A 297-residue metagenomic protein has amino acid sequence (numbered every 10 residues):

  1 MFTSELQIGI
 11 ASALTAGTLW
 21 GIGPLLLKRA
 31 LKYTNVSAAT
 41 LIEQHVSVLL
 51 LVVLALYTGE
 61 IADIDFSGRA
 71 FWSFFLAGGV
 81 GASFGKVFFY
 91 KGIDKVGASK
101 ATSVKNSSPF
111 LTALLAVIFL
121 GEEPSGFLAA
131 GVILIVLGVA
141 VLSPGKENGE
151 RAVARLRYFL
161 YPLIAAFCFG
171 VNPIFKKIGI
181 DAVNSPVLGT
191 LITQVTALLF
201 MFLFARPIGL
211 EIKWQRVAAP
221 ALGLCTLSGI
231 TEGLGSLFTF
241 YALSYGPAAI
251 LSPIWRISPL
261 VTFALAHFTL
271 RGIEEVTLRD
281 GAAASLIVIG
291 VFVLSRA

Functional and structural regions predicted by a protein language model:
M1-A38, I42-F74, K86-V96, L137 (+6 more regions): Membrane-interface interhelical linkers
T15, I42-E43, V104-S107, G126-A130 (+3 more regions): Hydrophobic core positions of alpha-helical segments in small-molecule transporters and transporter systems
G21, V52, G79-S83, P109-L114 (+7 more regions): Hydrophobic/small/kink-forming positions within alpha-helical transmembrane segments of polytopic membrane proteins
V36-S37, A98, P124, S185-P186 (+1 more regions): Membrane-helix interface/capping residues of multi-pass secondary transporters
A39-T40, A101, L188-G189: Juxtamembrane helix-start motifs in multi-pass secondary transporters
V46-L51, V104-I118, I133, T196-F200 (+3 more regions): Alpha-helical transmembrane segments of compact multi-pass small-molecule transporters, enriched in specific families
L51, L114-L120, G126-K146, T277-R296: Hydrophobic transmembrane alpha-helices of multi-pass small-molecule transport proteins
A77-G78, P124-V136, S185-T196: Alpha-helical transmembrane segments
